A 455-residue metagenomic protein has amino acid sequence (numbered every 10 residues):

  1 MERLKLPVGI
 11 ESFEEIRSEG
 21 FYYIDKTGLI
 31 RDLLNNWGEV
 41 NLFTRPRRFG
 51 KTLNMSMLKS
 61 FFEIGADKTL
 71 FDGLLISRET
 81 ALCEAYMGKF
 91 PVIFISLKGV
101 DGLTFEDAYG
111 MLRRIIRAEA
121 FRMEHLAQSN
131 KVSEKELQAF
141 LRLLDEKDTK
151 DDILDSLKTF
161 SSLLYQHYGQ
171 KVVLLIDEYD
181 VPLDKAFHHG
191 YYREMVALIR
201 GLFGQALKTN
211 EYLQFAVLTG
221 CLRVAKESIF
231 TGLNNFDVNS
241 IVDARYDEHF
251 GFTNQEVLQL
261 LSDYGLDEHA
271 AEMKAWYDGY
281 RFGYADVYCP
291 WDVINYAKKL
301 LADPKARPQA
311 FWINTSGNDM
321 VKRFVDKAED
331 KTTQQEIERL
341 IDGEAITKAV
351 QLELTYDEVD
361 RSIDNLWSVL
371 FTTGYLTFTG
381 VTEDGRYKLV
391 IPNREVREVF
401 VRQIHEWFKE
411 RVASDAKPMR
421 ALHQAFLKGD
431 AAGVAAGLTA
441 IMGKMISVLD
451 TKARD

Functional and structural regions predicted by a protein language model:
M1-E79: Walker A/P-loop-proximal flanking segment of P-loop NTPase domains
V8-R17, V100, D107, M111-L154 (+2 more regions): Conserved P-loop NTPase mechanochemical-coupling segment
G9, E14, S60-H125: P-loop NTPase motor core
A120, S156-H167, E194-Q214: Substrate-engagement module of ASCE P-loop NTPases
Y168-Y192: Conserved P-loop NTPase "ATPase switch" module shared by AAA+ and STAND
V173-D177, G201, Q214-C221: Structural recognition of the conserved hydrophobic beta-strand(s) that form the central parallel beta-sheet of P-loop
K226-L233, N239-K298, E336-R339: Amphipathic alpha-helical segments of the small helical/lid subdomains adjacent to P-loop NTPase cores
F236-D237, Y288-D455: Extended alpha-helical interface modules used as scaffolds for assembling large macromolecular complexes
